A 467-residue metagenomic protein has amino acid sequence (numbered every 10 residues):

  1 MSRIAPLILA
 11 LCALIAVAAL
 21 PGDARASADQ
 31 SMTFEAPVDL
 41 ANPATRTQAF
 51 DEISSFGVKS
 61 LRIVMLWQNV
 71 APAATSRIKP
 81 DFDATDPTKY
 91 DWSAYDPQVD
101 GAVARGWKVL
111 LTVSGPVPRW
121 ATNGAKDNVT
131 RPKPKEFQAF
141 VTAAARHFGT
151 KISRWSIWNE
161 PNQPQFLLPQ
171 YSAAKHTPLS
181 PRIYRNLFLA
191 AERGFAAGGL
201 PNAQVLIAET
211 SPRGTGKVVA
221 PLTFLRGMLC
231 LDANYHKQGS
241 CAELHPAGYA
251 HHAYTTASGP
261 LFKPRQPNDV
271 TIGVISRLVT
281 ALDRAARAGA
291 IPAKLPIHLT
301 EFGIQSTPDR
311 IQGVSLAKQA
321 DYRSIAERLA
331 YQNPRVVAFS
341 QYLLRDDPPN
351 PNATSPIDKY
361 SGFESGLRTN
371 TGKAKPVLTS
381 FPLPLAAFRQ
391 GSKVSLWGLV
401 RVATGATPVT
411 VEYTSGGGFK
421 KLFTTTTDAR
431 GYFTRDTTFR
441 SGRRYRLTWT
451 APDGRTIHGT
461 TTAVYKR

Functional and structural regions predicted by a protein language model:
I8-A19: Bacterial N-terminal signal peptides
L20-A26: Sec/Tat signal peptide C-region and signal peptidase I cleavage site
A26-L66: Boundary/entry segment of secreted carbohydrate-active catalytic domains
F34, L61, A102, A144 (+9 more regions): Conserved, mostly hydrophobic/aromatic
P43-T47, D51, P134, Q138 (+1 more regions): Noncatalytic carbohydrate-binding groove/subsite architecture in carbohydrate-active enzymes
F56-V218, Y254-T256: Substrate-binding cleft and catalytic face of glycoside hydrolase catalytic domains, especially the flexible beta-alpha
R77-D83, K133, H147, P161 (+6 more regions): Aromatic-rich peripheral "rim/lid" segments of glycoside hydrolase catalytic domains that contact and position glycan
G431-R435: Short strand-edge motifs at loop-to-beta-strand transitions and within beta-strands of extracellular beta-rich domains
